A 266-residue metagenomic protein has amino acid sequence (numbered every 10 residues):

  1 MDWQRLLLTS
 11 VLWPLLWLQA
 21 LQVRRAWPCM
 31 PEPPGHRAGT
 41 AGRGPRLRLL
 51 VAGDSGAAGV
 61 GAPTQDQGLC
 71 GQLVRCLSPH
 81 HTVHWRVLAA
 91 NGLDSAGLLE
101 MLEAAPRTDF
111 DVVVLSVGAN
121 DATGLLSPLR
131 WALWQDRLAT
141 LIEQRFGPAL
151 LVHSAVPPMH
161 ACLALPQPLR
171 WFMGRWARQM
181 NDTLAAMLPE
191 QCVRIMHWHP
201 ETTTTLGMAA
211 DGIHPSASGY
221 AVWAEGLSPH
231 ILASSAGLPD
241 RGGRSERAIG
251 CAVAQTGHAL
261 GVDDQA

Functional and structural regions predicted by a protein language model:
M1-L50, T108, L232-A266: N-terminal secretory targeting modules
R48-L50, G56-L133: Conserved SGNH/GDSL esterase-like catalytic core that processes O-acyl groups on lipids and polysaccharides
S116, S154-A155: Alpha/beta-hydrolase-fold catalytic nucleophile elbow
Q135-E143, N181: Generic structural signal for well-ordered alpha-helices, preferentially at hydrophobic/aromatic core positions
F146-L150: A short helix->loop->beta-strand "cap" motif at the edges of active sites that frequently abuts
A161-M196: Substrate-gating cap/lid alpha-helix
S216: Short, conserved phosphate/pyrophosphate- and ester-handling motifs at nucleotide-, phospho-/glycolipid
